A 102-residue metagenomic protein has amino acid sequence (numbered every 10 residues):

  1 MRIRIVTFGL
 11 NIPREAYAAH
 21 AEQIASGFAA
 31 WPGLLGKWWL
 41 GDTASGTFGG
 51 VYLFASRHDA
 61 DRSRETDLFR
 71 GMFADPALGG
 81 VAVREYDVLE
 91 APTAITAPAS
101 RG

Functional and structural regions predicted by a protein language model:
M1-F48, R57-E65, P76-G102: Short S/T/G/P-rich N-terminal loop/turn motif that feeds into the first structured element of a domain
V51: Beta-strand acidic-aromatic groove motif in beta-rich domains, primarily in extracellular
L68: Short, polar loop motifs at secondary-structure junctions
